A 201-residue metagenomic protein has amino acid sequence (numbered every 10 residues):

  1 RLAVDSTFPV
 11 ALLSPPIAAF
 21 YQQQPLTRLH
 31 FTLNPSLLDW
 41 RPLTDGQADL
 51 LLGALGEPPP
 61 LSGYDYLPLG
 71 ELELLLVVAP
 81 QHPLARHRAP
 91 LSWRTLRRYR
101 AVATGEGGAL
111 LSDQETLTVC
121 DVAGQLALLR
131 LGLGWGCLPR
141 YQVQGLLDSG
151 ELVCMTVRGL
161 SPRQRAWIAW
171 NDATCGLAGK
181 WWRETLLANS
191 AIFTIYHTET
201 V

Functional and structural regions predicted by a protein language model:
R1-A3, L51, V77, V102 (+2 more regions): Short, well-ordered beta-strand segments
R1-P59: Central regulatory/effector-binding core of bacterial HTH transcription factors
D5, A54, L138-P139, A178: Replace "coordinates the UDP/GDP/TDP-sugar" with "coordinates nucleotide-activated sugar donors
A11-L12, L61, R86-H87, L177: Residues that form or flank phosphate/diphosphate-binding pockets in enzymes that use nucleotide phosphates
L12-Q23, W181-F193: Generic non-transmembrane alpha-helical segments
S62-L133, L138-R163, E184-V201: C-terminal regulatory
V77-H82, R165-L177: A bilobed periplasmic-binding-protein/Venus flytrap-type ligand-binding module shared by bacterial periplasmic
